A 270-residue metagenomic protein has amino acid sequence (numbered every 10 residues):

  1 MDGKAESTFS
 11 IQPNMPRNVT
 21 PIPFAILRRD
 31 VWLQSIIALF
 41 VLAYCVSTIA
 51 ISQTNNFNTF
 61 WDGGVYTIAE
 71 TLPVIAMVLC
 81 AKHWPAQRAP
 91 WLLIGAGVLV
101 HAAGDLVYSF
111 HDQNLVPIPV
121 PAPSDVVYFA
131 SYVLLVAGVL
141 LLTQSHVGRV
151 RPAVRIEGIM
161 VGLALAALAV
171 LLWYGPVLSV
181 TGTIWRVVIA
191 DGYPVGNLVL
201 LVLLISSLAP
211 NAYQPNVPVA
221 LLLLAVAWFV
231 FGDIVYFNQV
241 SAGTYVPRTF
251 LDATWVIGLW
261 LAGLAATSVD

Functional and structural regions predicted by a protein language model:
D2-D270: Polytopic alpha-helical membrane-helix bundles and their juxtamembrane interface segments in multi-pass membrane
